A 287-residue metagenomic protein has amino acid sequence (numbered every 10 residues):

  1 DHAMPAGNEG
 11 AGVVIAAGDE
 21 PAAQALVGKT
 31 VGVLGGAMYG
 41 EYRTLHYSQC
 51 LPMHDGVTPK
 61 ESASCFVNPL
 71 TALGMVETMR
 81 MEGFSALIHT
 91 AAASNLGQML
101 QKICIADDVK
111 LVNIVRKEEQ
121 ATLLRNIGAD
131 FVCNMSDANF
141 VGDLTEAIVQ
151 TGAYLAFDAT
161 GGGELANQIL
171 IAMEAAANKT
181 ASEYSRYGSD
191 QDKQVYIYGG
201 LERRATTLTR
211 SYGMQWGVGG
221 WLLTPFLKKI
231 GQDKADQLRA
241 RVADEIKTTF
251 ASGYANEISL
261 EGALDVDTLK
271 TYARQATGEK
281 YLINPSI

Functional and structural regions predicted by a protein language model:
D1-A37: Glycine-rich beta-strand-centered segment in the early N-terminal region that forms part of a ligand/cofactor-binding
L26, D55-T58, R80-L87: Short helix-loop-beta connector
G35-S48: A structural motif shared across PLP-dependent enzymes of the aminotransferase-like
K60-S64: C-terminal boundary of histidine-terminating zinc-finger modules
C65-A138: Mid-domain Rossmann-like dinucleotide-binding core that forms the NAD(H)/NADP(H) cofactor-binding site
A106-Y184: Adenosine-nucleotide cofactor-binding segment
L170, A176-A181, L223-I287: C-terminal hydrophobic helical "lid"/dimerization subdomain of Rossmann-like NAD(P)H-dependent oxidoreductases
S185-S252: Rossmann-fold dehydrogenase core element
